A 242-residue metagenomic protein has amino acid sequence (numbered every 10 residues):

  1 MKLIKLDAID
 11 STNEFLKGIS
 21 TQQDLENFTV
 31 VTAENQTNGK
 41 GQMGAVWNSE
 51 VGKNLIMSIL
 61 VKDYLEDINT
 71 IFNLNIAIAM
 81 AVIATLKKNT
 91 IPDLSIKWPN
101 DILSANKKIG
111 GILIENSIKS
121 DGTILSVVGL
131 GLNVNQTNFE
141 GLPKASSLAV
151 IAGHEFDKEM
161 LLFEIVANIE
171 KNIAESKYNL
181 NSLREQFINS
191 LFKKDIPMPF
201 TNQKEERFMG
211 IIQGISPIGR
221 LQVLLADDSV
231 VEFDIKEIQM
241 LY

Functional and structural regions predicted by a protein language model:
M1-K88, G110, G153: N-terminal lobe of the biotin/lipoate ligase/transferase fold
L3, L94-I96: Generic structural signal for residues in well-ordered beta-strands
L25-E26, G52, K97, G122 (+1 more regions): A generic fold-level signal
D67, N73-L94, S104-Y242: Long, positively charged amphipathic alpha-helical accessory segments at protein N-termini or as interdomain linkers
